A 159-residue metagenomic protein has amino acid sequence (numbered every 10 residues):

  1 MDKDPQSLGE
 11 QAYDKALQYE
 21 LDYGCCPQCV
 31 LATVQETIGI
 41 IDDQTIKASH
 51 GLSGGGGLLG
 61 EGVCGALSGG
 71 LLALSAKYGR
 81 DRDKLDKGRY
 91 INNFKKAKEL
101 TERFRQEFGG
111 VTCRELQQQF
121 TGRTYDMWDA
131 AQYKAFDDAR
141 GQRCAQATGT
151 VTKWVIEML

Functional and structural regions predicted by a protein language model:
M1-D22: Polybasic, low-complexity association/targeting segments
D2-Q6, V34-G51, Y125-W128: Acidic-glycine-rich active-site phosphate/pyrophosphate-binding loop
D14-L21, S53-G62, A135-R140: A short glycine/serine-rich beta->alpha loop
Q18-D22, C29-I40: Long, hydrophobic N-terminal alpha-helical segment
C26, C64, C113: Short cysteine clusters
Q28-T33, H50-G54, S68-S75: Contiguous, well-ordered alpha-helical segments that form the cores/surfaces of helical PPI scaffolds
A32-E36, L71-L74, K87-L159: Amphipathic alpha-helical interface segments
G56-K95: Helix-adjacent hinge/juxtasegments
